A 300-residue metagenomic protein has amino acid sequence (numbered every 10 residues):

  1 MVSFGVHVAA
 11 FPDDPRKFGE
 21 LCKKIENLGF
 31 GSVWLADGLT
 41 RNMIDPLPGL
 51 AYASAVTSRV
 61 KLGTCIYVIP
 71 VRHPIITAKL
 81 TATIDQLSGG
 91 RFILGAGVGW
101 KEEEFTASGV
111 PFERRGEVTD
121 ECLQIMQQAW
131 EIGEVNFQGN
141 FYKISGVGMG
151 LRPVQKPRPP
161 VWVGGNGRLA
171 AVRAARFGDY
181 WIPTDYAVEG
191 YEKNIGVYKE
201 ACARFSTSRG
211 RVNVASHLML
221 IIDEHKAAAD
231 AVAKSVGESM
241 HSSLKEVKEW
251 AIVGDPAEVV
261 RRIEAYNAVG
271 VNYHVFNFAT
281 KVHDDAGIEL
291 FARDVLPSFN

Functional and structural regions predicted by a protein language model:
M1-F30, D85, I93-G95, V110-P111 (+4 more regions): C-terminal amphipathic alpha-helical "assembly" element that mediates oligomerization/partner interfaces or acts as
M1-V56, K61-L62, P157-P159: N-terminal beta1-alpha1-beta2 module of alpha/beta enzyme domains
V2, G19, H73-F177, E192-V197 (+3 more regions): Internal, glycine-rich beta/alpha segment that forms the wall or movable "lid" of small-molecule/cofactor binding
D13, T40-N42, I69-R72, I76 (+2 more regions): Glycine-/small-residue-rich active-site loops that bind phosphorylated ligands and cofactors
N27, V56-R59, Q86, Q155 (+2 more regions): Alpha-helix termination/capping residues and helix-transition junctions
S32-V56, V68, D185-E189, N277-L290: Glycine-rich, proline-tolerant flexible connector loops at the mouths of alpha/beta enzymes
A36, C65, G95-G97: Structural motif
I44-Y67, V118-I125, A129, E289-N300: Alpha-helix-loop-beta-strand connector modules within alpha/beta enzyme cores
